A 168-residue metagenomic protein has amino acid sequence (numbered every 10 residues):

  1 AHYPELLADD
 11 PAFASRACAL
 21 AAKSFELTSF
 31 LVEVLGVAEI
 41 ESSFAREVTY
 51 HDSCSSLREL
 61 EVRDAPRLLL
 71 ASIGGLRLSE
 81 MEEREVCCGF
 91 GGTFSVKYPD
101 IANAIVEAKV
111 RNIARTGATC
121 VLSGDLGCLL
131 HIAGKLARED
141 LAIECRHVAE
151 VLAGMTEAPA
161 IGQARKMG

Functional and structural regions predicted by a protein language model:
A1-G168: Iron-sulfur cluster-binding electron-transfer modules in prokaryotic oxidoreductases
